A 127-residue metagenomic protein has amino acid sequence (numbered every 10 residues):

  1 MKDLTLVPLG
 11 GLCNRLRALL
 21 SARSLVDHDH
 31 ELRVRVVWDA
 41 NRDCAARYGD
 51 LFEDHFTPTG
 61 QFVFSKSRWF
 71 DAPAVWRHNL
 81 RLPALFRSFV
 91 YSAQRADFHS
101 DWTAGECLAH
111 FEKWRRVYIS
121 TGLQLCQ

Functional and structural regions predicted by a protein language model:
M1-L4: Extreme N-terminal starter segment of soluble prokaryotic enzymes
L6-L9, V36-W38: Short His-Asn-centered micro-motif
P8-R17: A short, glycine/small-residue-rich beta-strand->loop->alpha-helix junction that serves as a flexible
A18-L25: Short amphipathic alpha-helix
E31-D43: A short beta-strand-loop structural module common to alpha/beta enzyme folds
C44-Q127: Secretory-pathway luminal glycosyltransferase catalytic domains
